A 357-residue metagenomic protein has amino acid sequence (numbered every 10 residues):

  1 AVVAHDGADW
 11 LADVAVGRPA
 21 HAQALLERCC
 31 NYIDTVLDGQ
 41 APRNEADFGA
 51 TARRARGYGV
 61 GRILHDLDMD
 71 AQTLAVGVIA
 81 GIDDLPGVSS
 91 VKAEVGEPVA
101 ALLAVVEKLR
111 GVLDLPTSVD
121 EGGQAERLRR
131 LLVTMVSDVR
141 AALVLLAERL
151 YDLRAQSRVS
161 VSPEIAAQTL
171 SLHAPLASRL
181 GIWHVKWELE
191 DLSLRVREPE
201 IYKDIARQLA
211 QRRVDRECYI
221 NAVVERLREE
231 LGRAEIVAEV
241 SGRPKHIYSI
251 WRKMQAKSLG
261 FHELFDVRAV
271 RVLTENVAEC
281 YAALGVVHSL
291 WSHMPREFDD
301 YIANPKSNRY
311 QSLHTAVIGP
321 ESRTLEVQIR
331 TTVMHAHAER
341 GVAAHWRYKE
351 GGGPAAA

Functional and structural regions predicted by a protein language model:
A1-P19, E27-R28, T35-P42, A46 (+4 more regions): Nucleic-acid processing machinery
P19, H65-Q72, E94-E97: Short, solvent-exposed loop/edge-beta patches enriched in aromatic
C29-I33, T73-A80, L102-E107, A142-L150 (+2 more regions): Short alpha-helical scaffolding segments that buttress acidic/His motifs in well-ordered protein cores
A50-R54: Helix-turn-helix repeat elements of alpha-solenoid scaffolds
A55, G59, M69-I79, L85 (+3 more regions): Alpha-helical scaffolds flanking conserved acidic
V78-G111, I182: Hydrophobic or amphipathic alpha-helical targeting/insertion segments
